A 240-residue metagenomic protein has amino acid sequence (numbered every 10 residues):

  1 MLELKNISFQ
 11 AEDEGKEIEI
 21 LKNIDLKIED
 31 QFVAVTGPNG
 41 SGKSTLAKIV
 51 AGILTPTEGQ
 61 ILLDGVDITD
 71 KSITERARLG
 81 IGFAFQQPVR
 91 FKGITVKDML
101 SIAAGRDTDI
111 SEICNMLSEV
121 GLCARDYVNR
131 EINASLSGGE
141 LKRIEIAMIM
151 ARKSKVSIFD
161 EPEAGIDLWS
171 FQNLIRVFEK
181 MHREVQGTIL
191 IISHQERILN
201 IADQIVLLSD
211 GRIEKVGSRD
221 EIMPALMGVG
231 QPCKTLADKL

Functional and structural regions predicted by a protein language model:
M1-L4, S8-N23, E29, A34 (+1 more regions): A short, flexible loop at the N-terminus of ABC-type nucleotide-binding domains that lies
T36-N39: The feature captures the beta-strand-to-loop junction immediately N-terminal to the Walker
A51: Helix-to-loop junction immediately C-terminal to a conserved catalytic motif
G59-V66, E112: Conserved ABC transporter NBD signature motif
D67-G82, L226: ABC ATPase NBD coupling module
Q87, G93-D109: Q-loop/switch helix immediately C-terminal to the Walker
I158-P162: Walker B catalytic motif
